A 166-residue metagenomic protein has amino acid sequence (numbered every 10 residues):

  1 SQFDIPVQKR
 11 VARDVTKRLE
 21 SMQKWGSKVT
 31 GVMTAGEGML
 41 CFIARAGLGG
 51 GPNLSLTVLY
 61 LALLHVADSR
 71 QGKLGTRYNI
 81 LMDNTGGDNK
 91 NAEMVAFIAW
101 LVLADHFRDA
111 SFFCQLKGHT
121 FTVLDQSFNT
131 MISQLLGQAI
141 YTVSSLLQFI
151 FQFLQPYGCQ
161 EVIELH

Functional and structural regions predicted by a protein language model:
S1-H166: Extended mixed-charge, aromatic/glycine-enriched low-complexity segments
